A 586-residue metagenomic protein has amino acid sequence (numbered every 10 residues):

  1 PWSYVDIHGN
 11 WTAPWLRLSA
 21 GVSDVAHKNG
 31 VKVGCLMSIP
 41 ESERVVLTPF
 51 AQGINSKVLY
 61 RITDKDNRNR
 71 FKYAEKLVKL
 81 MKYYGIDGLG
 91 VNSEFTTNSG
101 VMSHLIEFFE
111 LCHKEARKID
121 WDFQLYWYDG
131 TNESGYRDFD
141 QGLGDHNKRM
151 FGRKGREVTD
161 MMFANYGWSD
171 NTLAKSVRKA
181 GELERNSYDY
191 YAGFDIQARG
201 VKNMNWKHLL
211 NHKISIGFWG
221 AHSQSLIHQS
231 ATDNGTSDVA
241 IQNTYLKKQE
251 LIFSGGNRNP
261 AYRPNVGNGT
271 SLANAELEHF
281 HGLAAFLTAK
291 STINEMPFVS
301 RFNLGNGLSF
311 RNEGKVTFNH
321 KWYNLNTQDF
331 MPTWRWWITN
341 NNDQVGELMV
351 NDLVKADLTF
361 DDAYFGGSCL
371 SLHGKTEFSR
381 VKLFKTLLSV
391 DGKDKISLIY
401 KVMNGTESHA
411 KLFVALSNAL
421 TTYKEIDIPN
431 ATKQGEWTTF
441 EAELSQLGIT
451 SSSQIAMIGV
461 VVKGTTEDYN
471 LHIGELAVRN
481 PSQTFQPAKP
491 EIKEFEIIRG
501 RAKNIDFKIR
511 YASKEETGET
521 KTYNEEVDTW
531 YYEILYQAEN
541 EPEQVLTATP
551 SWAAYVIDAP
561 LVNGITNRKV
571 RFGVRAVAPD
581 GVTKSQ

Functional and structural regions predicted by a protein language model:
P1-K175: Chitinase-like catalytic core of GlcNAc-active glycosidases
Y190-E347: Substrate-binding cleft of secreted/luminal carbohydrate-active enzymes
T333-W334, L370, S379-L412, F440-A442 (+1 more regions): Extra-cytoplasmic beta-strand recognition segments
V350-V381: Short carbohydrate-recognition loop motifs
L398, T439-R479: Extracellular beta-strand ligand-recognition surfaces/modules
A419-S452: Extracellular carbohydrate recognition and processing domains and analogous Trp-centered ligand-binding platforms
R499-V527: Conserved aromatic anchor
Y532, A554-S585: Beta-strand-rich modules
